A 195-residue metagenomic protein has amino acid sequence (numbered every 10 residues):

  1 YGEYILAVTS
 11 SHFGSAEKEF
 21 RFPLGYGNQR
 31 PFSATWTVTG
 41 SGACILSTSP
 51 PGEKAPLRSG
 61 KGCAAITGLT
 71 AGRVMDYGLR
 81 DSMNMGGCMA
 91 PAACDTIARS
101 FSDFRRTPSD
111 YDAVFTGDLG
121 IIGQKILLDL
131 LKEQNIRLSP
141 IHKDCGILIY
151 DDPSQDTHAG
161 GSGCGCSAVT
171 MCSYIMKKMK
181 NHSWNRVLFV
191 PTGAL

Functional and structural regions predicted by a protein language model:
Y1-S11, C44-S49, S162-W184: Active-site-proximal alpha-helical scaffold in enzymes
Y1-T37: Flexible, glycine-rich active-site loops centered on histidine and acidic residues that chelate a metal or position
V8-H12, T116-L119, P191-A194: Short, well-ordered beta-to-alpha junction loops that form the rim of enzyme active sites and present histidine/acidic
A16-R21, L79, I126-L127: Short acidic, glycine/serine/threonine-rich loops at helix termini
P23-A98, D103, P140-D156, N181 (+1 more regions): Condensing-enzyme catalytic core mediating Claisen C-C bond formation in acyl metabolism
D110-G117, L188: Short glycine-rich phosphate-binding loop at a beta-alpha junction
L119-Q134: Short glycine/threonine-rich loop-to-helix capping motif typified by GTGT followed within a few residues by an Asp-Pro
Q155-G163: Glycine-rich phosphate/diphosphate-binding loops and the adjacent beta-loop-alpha structural elements that coordinate
